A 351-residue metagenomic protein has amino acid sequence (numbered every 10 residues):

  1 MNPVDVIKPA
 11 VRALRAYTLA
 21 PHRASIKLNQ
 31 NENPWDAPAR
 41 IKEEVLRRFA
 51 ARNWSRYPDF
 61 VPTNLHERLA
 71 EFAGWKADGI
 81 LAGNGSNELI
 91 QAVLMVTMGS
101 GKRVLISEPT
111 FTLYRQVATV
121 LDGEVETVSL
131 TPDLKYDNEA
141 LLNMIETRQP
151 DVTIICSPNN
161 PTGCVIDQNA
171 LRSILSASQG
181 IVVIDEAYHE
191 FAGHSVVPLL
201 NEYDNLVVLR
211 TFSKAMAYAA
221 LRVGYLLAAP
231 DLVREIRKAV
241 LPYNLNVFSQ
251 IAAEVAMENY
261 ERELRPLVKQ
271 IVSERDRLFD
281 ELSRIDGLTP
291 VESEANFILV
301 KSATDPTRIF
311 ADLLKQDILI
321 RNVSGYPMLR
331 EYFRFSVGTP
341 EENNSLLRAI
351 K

Functional and structural regions predicted by a protein language model:
M1-R56, Q149: N-terminal "arm"/small-domain region of PLP-dependent enzymes with the aminotransferase-like
P38, N205-R284, T289-P290: PLP-dependent aminotransferase class I/II
T63-R103: Phosphate-binding glycine-rich loop
V96-I155: PLP-dependent aminotransferase-like
P132-E186, E190: Active-site phosphate-binding strand-loop segment of PLP-dependent enzymes
I271-V272, L282-Q316: Conserved PLP-binding catalytic core of the aspartate aminotransferase-like
K315-Q316, G325-K351: PLP-dependent enzyme catalytic core of the Aspartate aminotransferase-like
